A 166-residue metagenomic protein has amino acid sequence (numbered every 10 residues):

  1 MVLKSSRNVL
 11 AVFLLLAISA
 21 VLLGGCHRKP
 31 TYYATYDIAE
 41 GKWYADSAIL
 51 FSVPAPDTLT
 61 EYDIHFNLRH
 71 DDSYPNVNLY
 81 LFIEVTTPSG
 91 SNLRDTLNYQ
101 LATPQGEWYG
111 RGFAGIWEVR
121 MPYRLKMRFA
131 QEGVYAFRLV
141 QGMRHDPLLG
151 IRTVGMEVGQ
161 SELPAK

Functional and structural regions predicted by a protein language model:
V2-F13: Bacterial N-terminal signal peptides that target proteins for export
L22-G25: C-terminal motif of bacterial Sec signal peptides marking the signal peptidase cleavage site
H27-P30: Bacterial signal peptide processing site
A34-P54: Post-signal peptide N-terminal segment of mature Sec-exported envelope proteins
A48, Y99-L101, Y109-R124: A beta-strand/beta-hairpin structural motif
T60-D72, Y135-Q141: A short beta-strand element within beta-rich, extracytoplasmic domains of secreted/secretory-pathway proteins
H70-S73, E118-R120, K126-R128, Q141-I151: Short acidic/polar inter-strand loop motif in beta-rich domains
A130-D146, G150-E162: Internal, hydrophobic beta-strand segments that form the core of beta-sheet-rich folds
